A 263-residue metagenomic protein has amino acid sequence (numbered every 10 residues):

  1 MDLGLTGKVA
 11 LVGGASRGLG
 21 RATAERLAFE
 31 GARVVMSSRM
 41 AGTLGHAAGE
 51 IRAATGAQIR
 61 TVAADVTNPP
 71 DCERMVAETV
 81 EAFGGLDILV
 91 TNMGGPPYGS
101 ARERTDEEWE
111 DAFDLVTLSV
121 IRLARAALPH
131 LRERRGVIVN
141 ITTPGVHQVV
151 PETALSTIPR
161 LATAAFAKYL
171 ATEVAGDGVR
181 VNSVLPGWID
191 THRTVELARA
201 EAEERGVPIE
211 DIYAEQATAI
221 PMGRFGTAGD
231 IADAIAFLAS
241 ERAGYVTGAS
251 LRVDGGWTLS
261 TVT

Functional and structural regions predicted by a protein language model:
V9, S16-R17: Conserved glycine-rich cofactor-binding loop
G18, Q148, I235-A236, T247-T263: Short C-terminal tail/terminal secondary-structure segment of NAD(P)H-dependent dehydrogenase/reductase domains
E30-A47: Conserved glycine-rich Rossmann-like NAD(P)H-binding loop of the short-chain dehydrogenase/reductase
V90, A175, R180, V246-G248: Short, small/polar-rich loop/turn modules that mediate ligand/substrate recognition or access, typified
S100-F113, Q216: Substrate-binding pocket helix/loop in short-chain dehydrogenase/reductase
P129, T172-E173, G244: Alpha-helical segment proximal to the catalytic Tyr-Lys
V139-T163, A167-G176, W188-I189: Catalytic loop of short-chain dehydrogenase/reductase
